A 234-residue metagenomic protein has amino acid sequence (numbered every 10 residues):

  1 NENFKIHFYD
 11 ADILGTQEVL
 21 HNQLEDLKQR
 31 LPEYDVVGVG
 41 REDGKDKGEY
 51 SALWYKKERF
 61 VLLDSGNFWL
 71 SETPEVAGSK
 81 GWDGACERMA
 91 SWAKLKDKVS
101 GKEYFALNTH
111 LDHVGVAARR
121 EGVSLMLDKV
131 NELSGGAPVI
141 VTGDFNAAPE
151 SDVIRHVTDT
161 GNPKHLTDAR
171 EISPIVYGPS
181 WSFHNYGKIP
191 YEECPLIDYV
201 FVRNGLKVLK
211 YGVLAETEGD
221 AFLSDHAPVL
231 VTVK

Functional and structural regions predicted by a protein language model:
E2-L27, W54, A93, E103-T109 (+5 more regions): Active-site beta-strand/loop signature of hydrolases that rely on acidic residues for catalysis
H7-F8, Q29, G44-K47, D83-E87 (+5 more regions): Extracellular/periplasmic catalytic domains that process cell-envelope and extracellular macromolecules
I13-E103, V213: Structured beta-strand-rich core segments of catalytic domains in phosphoester-bond hydrolases
P32, G48-Y50, E87-S91, K102 (+5 more regions): Residues that flank catalytic or metal-binding motifs in active/ligand-binding sites
R41-K45, D112-V114, N146-A147: Short histidine/acidic/glycine/proline-rich micro-motifs that form metal- and phosphate-coordinating active-site loops
G66-P74, H110-H113, S173-P174, V213-G219: Short, solvent-exposed aromatic-acidic interface loops
T109-H113, A117-G122, M126: Hydrophobic, aromatic-enriched interface-forming segments
A117, E121, V130-V139, A147-K234: Metal-dependent phosphoester-hydrolase catalytic domains
